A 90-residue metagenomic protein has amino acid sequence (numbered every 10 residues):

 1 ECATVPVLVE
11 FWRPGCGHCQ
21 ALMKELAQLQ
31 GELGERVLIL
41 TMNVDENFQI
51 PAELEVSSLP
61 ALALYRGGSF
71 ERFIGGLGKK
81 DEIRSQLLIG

Functional and structural regions predicted by a protein language model:
C2-P14: Short active-site neighborhood of thiol/selenol oxidoreductases, capturing the structured segment around
L8-V9, I39, L62: Hydrophobic beta-strand anchors of alpha/beta hydrolase catalytic cores
C16-C19, L62: The canonical Cys-X-X-Cys-His
H18-L33: Typically the conserved alpha-helix immediately C-terminal to a functionally engaged Cys/Sec in thioredoxin-like
Q28, E53-L54: Chalcogenol-based redox active-site neighborhoods
V44-A52: Structural microenvironment flanking redox-active thiols in thiol-disulfide oxidoreductases
S58, A63-G90: Non-catalytic, surface beta->alpha helical segment in thiol-disulfide oxidoreductase systems
